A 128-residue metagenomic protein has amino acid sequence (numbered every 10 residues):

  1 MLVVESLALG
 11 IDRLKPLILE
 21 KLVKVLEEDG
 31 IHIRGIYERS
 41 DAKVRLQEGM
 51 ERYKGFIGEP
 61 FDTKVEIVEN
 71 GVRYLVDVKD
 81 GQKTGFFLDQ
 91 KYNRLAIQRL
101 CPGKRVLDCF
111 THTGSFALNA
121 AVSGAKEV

Functional and structural regions predicted by a protein language model:
V4, E38, D108: Redox-cofactor binding/interface segments in oxidoreductases and associated redox assembly factors
E5-L9: Structural motif
G10, V44, T113: Glycine-rich nucleotide phosphate-binding loop and flanking beta-alpha elements of Rossmann-like dinucleotide-binding
L14-F86, L95: Non-catalytic substrate-recognition/targeting regions of SAM-dependent transferases
D89: N-terminal pre-P-loop "Q-motif" helix
Y92: Active-site glycine-rich loop that binds ribose-phosphate moieties when present
A96-V128: Conserved SAM/SAH cofactor-binding pocket of Class I
